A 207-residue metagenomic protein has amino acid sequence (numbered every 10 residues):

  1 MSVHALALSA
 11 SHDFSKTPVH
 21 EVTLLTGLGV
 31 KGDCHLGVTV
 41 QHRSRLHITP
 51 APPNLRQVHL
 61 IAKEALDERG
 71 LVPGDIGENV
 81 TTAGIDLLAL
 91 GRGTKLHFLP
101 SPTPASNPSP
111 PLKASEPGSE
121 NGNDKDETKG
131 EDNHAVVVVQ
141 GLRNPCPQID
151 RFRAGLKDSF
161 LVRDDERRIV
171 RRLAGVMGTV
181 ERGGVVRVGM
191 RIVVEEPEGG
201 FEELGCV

Functional and structural regions predicted by a protein language model:
M1-V207: Metal-cofactor-dependent catalytic cores
